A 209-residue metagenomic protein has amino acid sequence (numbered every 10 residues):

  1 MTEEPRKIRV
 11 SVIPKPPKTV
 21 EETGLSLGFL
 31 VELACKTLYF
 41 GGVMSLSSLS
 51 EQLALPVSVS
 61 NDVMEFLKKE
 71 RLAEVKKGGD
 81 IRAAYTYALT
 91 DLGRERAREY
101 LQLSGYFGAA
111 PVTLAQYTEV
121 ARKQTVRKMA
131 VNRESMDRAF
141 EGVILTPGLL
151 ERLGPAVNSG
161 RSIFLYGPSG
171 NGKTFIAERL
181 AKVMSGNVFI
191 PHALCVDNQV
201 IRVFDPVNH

Functional and structural regions predicted by a protein language model:
R6-L33: Short alpha-helical segments that sit at the start of domains
L33-G41: Short amphipathic alpha-helical elements of helix-turn-helix/winged-helix folds
F40-Q52: Short acidic, hydrophobic short linear motifs in intrinsically disordered regions
V43, L72, R161-F164: Short hinge/loop at the helix->beta-strand junction immediately C-terminal to the helix-turn-helix recognition helix
A54-K69: Short amphipathic alpha-helical interaction segments
E65-M129: Interdomain "pre-motor" coupling segment immediately N-terminal to P-loop NTPase/helicase cores
R122-L150: Dynamic helix-loop-helix/coil hinge segments at AAA+ ATPase domain boundaries and subdomain interfaces
E141-H209: Conserved ASCE/P-loop NTPase catalytic core
